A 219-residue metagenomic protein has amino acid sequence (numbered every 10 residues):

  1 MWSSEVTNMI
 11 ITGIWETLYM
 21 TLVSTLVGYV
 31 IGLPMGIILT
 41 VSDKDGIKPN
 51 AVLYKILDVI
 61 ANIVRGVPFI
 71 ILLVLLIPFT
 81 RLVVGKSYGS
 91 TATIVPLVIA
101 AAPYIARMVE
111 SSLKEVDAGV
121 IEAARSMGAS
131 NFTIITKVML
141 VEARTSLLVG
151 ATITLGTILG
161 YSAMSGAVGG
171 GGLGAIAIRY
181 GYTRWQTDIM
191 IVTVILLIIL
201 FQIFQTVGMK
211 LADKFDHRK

Functional and structural regions predicted by a protein language model:
M1-N8, V168: Short membrane-interfacial helix/loop motifs at transmembrane-helix boundaries
M9-K114, V149-G156, L196-F204: Membrane-water interface segments at the C-terminal ends of transmembrane alpha-helices in multi-pass inner-membrane
I10, I14, L18, I56 (+6 more regions): Hydrophobic alpha-helical elements at and bordering transmembrane segments of multi-pass membrane proteins
I38-K44, S126, M190-K219: C-terminal transmembrane helix and the adjacent membrane-cytosol boundary/short C-terminal tail of inner/organellar
V64, R81, A124-S126, G156 (+3 more regions): Helix-capping/transition residues at the boundaries of transmembrane alpha-helices and the short helical linkers
L113-A143, T183: Short helix-to-coil transition segments within interhelical loops that connect adjacent transmembrane helices
N131-Y161: Transmembrane alpha-helices
Y161-I191, I195-L196, D216: Glycine-rich helix-loop "coupling/hinge" segments at transmembrane-helix boundaries in multipass transporters
